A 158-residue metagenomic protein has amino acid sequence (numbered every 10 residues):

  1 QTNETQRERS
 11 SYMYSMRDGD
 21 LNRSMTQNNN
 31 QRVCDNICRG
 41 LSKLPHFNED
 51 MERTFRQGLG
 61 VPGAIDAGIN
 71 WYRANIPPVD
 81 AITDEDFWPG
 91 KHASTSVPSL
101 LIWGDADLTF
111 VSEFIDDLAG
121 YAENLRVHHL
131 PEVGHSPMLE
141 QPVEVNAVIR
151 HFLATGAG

Functional and structural regions predicted by a protein language model:
Q1-L125, H129, R150, G156: Flexible "cap/lid" subdomain of the alpha/beta-hydrolase fold that forms the substrate-access gate
V133-P142, N146: Catalytic histidine-centered segment of alpha/beta-hydrolase-like enzymes
V143, T155-G158: Alpha/beta-hydrolase-fold serine-hydrolase catalytic core, especially in secreted/extracellular enzymes
